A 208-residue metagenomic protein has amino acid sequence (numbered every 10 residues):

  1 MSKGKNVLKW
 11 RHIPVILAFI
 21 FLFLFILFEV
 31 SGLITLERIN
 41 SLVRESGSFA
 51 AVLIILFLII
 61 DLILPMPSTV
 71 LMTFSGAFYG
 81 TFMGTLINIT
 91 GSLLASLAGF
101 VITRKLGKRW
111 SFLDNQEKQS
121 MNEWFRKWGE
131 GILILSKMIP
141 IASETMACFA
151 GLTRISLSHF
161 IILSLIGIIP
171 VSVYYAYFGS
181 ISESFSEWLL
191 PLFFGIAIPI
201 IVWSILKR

Functional and structural regions predicted by a protein language model:
M1-I54, I89-M146, L152-S158, S184-L189 (+2 more regions): Membrane-interfacial helix-loop-helix
W10-R11, F57, D61-L64, S136-K137 (+3 more regions): Hydrophobic alpha-helical transmembrane segments of integral membrane proteins, especially lipid-exposed positions
I54-F78, F82-M83, P140-A147, I168-Y174: Transmembrane helix boundary and interhelical junction motifs in multipass membrane proteins
M72-L94, G151-I162, I166, P170: Interfacial segments of multi-pass membrane proteins
T73, F100, R104, C148 (+3 more regions): Transmembrane alpha-helix boundary and packing residues in multipass membrane permease domains and related
I162-R208: C-terminal membrane module of polytopic membrane proteins
